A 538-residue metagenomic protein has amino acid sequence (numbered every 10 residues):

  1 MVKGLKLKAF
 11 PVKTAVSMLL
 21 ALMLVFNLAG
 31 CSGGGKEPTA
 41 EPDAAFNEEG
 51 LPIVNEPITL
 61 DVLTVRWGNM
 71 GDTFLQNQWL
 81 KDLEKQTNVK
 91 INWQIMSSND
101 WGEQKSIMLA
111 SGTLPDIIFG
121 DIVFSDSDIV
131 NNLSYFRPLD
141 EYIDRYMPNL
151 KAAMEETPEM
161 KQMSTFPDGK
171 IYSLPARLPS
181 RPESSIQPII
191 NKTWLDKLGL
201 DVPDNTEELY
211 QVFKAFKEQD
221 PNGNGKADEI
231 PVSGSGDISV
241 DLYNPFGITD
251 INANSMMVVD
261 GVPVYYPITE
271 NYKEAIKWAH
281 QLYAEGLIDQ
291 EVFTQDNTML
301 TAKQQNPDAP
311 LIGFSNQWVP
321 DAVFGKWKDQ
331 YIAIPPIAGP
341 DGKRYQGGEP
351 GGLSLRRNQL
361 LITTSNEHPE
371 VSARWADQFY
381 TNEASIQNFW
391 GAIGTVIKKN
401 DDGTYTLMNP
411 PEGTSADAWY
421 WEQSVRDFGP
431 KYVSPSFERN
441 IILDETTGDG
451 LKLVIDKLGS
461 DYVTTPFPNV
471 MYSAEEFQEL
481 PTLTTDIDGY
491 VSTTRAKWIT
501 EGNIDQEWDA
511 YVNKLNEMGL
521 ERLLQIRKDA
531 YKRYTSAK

Functional and structural regions predicted by a protein language model:
V2-K8, S17, F26, C31-E208 (+5 more regions): Conserved N-terminal structural module of periplasmic/extracytoplasmic solute-binding proteins
K13-A21: Sec-dependent signal peptide recognition, specifically the positively charged N-region followed immediately by
A45, Q378-K497, G502: Conserved small-residue motifs centered on glycine
E56-L60, T87-N92, G112-D116, S134-R137 (+6 more regions): Loop/turn elements at helix/coil->beta-strand transitions in domains of secreted/extracellular proteins
N77-W93, I107, T193-L195, P267-V292 (+3 more regions): Extracytoplasmic/periplasmic ligand-capture domains
S125-M163, V212-F216, A227-N254, L311-A333: Carboxylate/His-rich catalytic cores and anion/metal-binding grooves
D140, F166-I238, M257-P307, L360-Q378 (+2 more regions): Helix-loop-helix "hinge/cap" segment bordering the ligand-binding cleft or interdomain interface
D237-S255, H280-P435: Extracytoplasmic/periplasmic substrate-binding proteins
